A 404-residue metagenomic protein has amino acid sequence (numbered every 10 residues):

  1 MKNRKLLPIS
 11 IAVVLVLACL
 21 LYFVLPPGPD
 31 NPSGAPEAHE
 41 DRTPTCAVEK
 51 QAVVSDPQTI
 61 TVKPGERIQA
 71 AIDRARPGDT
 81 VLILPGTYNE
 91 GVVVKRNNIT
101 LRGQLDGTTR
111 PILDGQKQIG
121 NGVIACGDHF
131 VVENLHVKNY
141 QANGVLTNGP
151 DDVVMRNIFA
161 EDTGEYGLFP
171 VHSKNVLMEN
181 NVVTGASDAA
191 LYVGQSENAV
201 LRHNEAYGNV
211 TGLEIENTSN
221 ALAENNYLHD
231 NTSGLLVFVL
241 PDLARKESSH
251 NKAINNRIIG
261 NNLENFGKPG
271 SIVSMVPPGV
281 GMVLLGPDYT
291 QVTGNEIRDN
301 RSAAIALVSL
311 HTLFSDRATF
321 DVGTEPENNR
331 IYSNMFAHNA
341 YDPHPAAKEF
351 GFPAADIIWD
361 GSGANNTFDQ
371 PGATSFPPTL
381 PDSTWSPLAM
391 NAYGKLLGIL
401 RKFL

Functional and structural regions predicted by a protein language model:
M1-L15: N-terminal Sec-pathway targeting helices
P27-V48: Ser/Thr/Pro/Gly-rich low-complexity linker/stalk segments immediately outside membranes or between
Q51-A52, I68-R74, N89-R96, L146 (+2 more regions): Short, T/G/N/S-enriched strand-turn elements that build extracellular solenoid repeat scaffolds
V53-S55, L82, L313-L404: Acidic, glycine- and Ser/Thr-rich low-complexity intrinsically disordered tracts in extracellular/secreted proteins
S55-L82, T87: Acidic Gly/Asp/Thr-rich repetitive segments characteristic of extracellular carbohydrate-active and adhesion proteins
T61-K63, P85, N98-Q141: Right-handed parallel beta-helix/beta-spiral solenoid domain characteristic of secreted/periplasmic
Y88-V94, I112, K117-N121, Q141-T147 (+8 more regions): Short glycine/acidic-rich loop motifs that flank beta-strands on beta-rich extracellular proteins
Q104, R110, H129-N139, D151-E165 (+8 more regions): Right-handed parallel beta-helix
